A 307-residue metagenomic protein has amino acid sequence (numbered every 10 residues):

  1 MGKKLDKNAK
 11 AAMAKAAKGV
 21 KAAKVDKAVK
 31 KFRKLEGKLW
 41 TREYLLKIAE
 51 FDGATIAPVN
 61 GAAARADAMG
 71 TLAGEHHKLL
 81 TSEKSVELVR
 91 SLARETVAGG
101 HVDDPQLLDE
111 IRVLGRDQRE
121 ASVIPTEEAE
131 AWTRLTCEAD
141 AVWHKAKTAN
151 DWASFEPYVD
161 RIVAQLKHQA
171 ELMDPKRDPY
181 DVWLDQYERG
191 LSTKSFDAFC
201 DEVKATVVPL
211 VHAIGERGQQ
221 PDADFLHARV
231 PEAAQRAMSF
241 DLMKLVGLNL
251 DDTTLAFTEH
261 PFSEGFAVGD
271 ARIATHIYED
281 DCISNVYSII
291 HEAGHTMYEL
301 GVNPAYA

Functional and structural regions predicted by a protein language model:
G2-T193: A well-structured
A23-F32, V246, D280, P304-A307: Short, extreme N-terminal leader segments that mark the start of a protein/domain
Y44, K84, D151, Q219 (+2 more regions): Short linear functional motifs in flexible/disordered or boundary regions
L46-G53, L114-R116, G218-Q219, G269 (+1 more regions): Short acidic (Asp/Glu) and glycine-rich catalytic loops that position anionic groups and cofactors
S91-V97, C200-V203, L226, F262-G269 (+1 more regions): Short secondary-structure transition/capping segments
A98-L114, V211-H212, M238, D270-D280 (+1 more regions): A short, terminal or domain-edge coil/loop segment
W132-S284: Contiguous, non-catalytic segments that form substrate-binding/exosite surfaces or channel walls
D174, S284-A307: Active-site recognition of the HExxH zinc-binding catalytic motif
